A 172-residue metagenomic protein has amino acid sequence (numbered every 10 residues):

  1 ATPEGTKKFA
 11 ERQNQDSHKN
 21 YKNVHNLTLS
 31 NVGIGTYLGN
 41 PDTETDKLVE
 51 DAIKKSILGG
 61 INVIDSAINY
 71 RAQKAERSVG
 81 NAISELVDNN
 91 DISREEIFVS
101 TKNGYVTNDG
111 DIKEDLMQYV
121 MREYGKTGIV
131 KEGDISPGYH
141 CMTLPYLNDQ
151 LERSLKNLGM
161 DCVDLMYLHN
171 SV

Functional and structural regions predicted by a protein language model:
A1-Y119, D161: N-terminal binding-site loop/beta-alpha segment at the start of enzyme catalytic domains that lines or forms
K47, R122-V172: Glycine/proline-rich, positively charged, aromatic-decorated active-site loop/lid region on the catalytic face
